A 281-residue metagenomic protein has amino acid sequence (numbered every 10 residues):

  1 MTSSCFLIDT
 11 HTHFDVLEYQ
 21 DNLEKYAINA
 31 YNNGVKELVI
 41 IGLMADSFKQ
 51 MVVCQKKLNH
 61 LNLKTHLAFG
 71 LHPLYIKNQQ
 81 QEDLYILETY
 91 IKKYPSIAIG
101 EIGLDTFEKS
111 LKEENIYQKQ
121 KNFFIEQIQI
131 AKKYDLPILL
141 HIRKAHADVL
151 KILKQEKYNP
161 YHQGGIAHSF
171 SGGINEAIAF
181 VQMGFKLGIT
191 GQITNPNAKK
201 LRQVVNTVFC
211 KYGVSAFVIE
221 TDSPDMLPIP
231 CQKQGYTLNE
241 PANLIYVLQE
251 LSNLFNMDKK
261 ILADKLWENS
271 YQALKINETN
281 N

Functional and structural regions predicted by a protein language model:
M1-N281: Mid-domain alpha/beta scaffold segments of enzyme catalytic cores
